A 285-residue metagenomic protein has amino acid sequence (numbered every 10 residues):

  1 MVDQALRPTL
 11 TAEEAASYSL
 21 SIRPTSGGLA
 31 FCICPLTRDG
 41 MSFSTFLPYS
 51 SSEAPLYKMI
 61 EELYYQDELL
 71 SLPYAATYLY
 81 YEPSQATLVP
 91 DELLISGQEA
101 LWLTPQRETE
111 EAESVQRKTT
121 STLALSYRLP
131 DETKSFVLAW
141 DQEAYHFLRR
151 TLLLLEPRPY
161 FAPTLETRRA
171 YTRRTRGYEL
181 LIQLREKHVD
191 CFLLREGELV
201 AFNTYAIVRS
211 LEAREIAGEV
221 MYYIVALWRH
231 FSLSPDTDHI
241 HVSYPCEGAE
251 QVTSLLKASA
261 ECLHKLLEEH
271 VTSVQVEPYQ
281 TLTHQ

Functional and structural regions predicted by a protein language model:
M1-R38: N-terminal basic/disordered segments at the start of proteins
S19-R23, Y78, E179-Q183: Short glycine-aspartate micro-motif
L20, L72-L79, S234-P245: Hydrophobic beta-strand segments of well-ordered beta-sheets in folded domains
G28-L29, Y127-D236: Small-residue (GG/TT-enriched) beta-loop-alpha framework at ligand/catalytic clefts
C32, L88-L94, F192, A249-K257: A short acidic (Asp/Glu
C34, S42-A170: Active-site neighborhood for divalent-cation/phosphate handling
R38-F43, L199-A201: Beta-strand initiation motifs
V200-H284: Accessory, usually C-terminal, subdomains that scaffold auxiliary metal cofactors
